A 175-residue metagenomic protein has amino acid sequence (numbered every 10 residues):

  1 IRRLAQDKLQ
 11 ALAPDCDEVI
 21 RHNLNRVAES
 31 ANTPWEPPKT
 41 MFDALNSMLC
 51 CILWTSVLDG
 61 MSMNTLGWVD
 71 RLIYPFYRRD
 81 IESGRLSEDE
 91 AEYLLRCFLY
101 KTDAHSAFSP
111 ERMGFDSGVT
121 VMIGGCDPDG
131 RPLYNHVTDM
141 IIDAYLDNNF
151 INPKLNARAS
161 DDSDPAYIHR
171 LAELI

Functional and structural regions predicted by a protein language model:
I1-D15, I20, R26, S30: Polar/charged low-complexity regulatory segments
V19-I175: Conserved catalytic cores of very large enzyme subunits
